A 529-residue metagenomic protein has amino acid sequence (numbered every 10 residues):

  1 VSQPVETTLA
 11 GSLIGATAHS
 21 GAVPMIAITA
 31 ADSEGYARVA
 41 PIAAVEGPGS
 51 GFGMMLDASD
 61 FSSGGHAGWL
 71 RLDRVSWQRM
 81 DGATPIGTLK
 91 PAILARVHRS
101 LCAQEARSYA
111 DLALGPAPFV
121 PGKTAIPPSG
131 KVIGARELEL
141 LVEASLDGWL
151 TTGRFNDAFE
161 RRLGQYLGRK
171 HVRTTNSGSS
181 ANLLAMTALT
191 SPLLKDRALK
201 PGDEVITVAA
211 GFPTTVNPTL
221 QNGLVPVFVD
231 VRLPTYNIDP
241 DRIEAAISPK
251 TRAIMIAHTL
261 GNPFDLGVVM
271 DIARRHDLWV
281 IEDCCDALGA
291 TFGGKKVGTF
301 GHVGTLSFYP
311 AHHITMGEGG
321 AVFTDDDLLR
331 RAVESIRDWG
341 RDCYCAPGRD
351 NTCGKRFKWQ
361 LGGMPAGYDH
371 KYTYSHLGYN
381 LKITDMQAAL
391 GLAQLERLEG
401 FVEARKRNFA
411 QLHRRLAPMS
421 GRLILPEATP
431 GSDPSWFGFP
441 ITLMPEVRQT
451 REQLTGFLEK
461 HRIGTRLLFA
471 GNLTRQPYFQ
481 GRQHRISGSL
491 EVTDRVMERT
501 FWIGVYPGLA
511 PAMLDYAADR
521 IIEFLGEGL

Functional and structural regions predicted by a protein language model:
P4, L56-R99: C-terminal terminal-subdomain/extension
G21-D60: Compact nucleic-acid interaction/catalytic patches
I28, S307, G320-D326, K358 (+1 more regions): Short beta-strand-to-turn element immediately C-terminal to the catalytic PLP-Schiff-base lysine in fold type I
I93-L150, S375, G504: N-terminal "arm"/small-domain region of PLP-dependent enzymes with the aminotransferase-like
L114, D157-R161, R169-V172, S179 (+6 more regions): PLP-dependent aminotransferase class I/II
R154-E204, N217-N222, F228, K295: Phosphate-binding glycine-rich loop
S191-T259, P263-C284, T291: PLP-dependent aminotransferase-like
E282-M316, R331, K371-T373: Conserved active-site segment immediately N-terminal to the catalytic lysine that forms the internal aldimine
